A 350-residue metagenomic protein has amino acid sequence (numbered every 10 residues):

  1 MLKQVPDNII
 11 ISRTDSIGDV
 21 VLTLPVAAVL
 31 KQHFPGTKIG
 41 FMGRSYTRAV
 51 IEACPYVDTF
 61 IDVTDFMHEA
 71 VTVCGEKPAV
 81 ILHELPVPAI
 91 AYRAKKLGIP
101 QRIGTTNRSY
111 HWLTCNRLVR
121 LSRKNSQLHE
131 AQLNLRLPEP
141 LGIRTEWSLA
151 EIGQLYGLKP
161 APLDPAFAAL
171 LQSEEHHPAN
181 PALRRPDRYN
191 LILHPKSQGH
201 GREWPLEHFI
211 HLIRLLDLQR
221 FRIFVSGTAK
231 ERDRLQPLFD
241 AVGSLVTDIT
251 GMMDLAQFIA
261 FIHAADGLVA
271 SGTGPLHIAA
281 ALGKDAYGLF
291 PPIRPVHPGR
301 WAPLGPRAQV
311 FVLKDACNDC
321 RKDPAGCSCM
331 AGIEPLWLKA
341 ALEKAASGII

Functional and structural regions predicted by a protein language model:
M1-I350: Catalytic machinery of carbohydrate-active enzymes, primarily nucleotide-sugar-dependent glycosyltransferases
